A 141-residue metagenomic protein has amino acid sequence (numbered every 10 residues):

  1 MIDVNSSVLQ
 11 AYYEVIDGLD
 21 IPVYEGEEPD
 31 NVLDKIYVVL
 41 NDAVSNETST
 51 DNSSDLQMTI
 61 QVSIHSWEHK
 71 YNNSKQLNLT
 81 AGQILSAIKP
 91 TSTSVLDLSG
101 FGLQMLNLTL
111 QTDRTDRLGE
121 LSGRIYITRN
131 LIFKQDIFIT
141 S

Functional and structural regions predicted by a protein language model:
M1-Y24, P29, A43-S141: Charged, amphipathic alpha-helical segments and their flanking helix caps
D34-V44: A short, hydrophobic beta-strand-centered structural micro-motif
